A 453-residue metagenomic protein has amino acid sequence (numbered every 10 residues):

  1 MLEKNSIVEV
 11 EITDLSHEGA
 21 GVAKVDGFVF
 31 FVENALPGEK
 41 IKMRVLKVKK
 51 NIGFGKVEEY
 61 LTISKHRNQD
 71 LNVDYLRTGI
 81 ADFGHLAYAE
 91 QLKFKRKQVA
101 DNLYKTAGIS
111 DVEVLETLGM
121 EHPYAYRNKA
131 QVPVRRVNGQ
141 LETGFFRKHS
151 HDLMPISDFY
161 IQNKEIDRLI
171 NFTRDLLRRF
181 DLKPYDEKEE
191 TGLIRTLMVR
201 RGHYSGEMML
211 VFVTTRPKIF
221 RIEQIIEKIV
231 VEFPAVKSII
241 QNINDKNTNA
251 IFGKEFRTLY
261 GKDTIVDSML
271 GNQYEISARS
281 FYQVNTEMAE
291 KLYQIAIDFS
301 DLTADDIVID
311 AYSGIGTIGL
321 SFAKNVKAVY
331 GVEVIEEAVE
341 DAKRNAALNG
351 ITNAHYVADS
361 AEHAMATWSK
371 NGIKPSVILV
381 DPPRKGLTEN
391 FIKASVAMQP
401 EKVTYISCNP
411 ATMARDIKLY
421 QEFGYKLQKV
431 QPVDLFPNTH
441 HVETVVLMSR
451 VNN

Functional and structural regions predicted by a protein language model:
M1-D74, A107, H355, H363: Terminal RNA-binding accessory module
L2-N5, H17, P217, R221-N453: Rossmann-like S-adenosyl-L-methionine
G21-D26, G144-K148, V211-V213, A342: Short, acidic/hydrophobic/Gly-rich beta-strand patch recurrent on exposed beta strands that often constitutes part
L61-Q69, L76-P184, Y204: Extended interfacial segments that mediate partner engagement and assembly in macromolecular machines
L115-P123, E187, T196, R200 (+1 more regions): Short, solvent-exposed loop/turn elements at beta->coil junctions and helix N-caps that rim active or binding pockets
L153-R195, R216-I240: Internal alpha/beta scaffold segment
M198-G202, M208-K218: Carbohydrate-binding surface patches
